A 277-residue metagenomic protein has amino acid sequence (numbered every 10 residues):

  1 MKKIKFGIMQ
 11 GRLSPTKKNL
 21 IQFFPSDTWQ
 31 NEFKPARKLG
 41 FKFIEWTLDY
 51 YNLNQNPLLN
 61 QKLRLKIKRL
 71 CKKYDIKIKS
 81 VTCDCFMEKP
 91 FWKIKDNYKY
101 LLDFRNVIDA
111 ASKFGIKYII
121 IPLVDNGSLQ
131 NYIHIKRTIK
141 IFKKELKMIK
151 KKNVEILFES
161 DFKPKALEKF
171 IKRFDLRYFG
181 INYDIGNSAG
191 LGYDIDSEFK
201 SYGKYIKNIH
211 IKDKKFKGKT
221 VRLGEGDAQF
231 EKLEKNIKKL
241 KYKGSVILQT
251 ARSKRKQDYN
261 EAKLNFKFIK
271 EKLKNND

Functional and structural regions predicted by a protein language model:
M1-N106, S112, E168, L176 (+1 more regions): N-terminal pre-domain/capping segments
I4-G11, I44-W46, I78-C83, I119-I121 (+4 more regions): Hydrophobic faces of well-ordered beta-strands that scaffold small-molecule active sites in alpha/beta enzyme cores
S14, K18, V81, I139-D227: Acidic/histidine-rich catalytic cores of soluble enzymes
P15, Q22-D27, D49-K62, M87-W92 (+5 more regions): Acidic-and-aromatic substrate-binding clefts and catalytic sites of carbohydrate-active enzymes
D27-K34, L70-K77, M87-I181, G190 (+1 more regions): Active-site acidic/histidine proton-transfer and metal-coordination neighborhood in alpha/beta enzyme cores
L59-L65, N97-F104, H134-F142, Y193-E198 (+2 more regions): Charged helix-capping and loop-helix junction motifs
D213-V221, K243-D258: Active-site clefts of carbohydrate-active enzymes
G226, E231-L233, K238, G244-Q249: H/E-rich (His + Asp/Glu) clusters that bind or coordinate divalent metals
